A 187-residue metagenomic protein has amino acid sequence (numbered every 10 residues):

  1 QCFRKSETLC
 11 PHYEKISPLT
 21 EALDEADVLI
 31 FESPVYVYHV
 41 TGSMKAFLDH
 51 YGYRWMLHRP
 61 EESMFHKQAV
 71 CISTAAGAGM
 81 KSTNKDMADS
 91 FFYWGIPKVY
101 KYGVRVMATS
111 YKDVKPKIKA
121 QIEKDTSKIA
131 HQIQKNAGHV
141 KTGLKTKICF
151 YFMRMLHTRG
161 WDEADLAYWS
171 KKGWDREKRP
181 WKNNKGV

Functional and structural regions predicted by a protein language model:
Q1-C2, C10: Short cysteine clusters
C2, R54, S90, W94 (+2 more regions): Phosphate/oxyanion-binding loops and surfaces in catalytic or ligand/nucleic-acid-binding neighborhoods
E7, P11-G103, W169-N183: Helix-loop-strand module that forms the ligand-binding subsite of alpha/beta enzymes
P97-V187: Glycine-rich phosphate/pyrophosphate-binding loop and the adjoining helix
